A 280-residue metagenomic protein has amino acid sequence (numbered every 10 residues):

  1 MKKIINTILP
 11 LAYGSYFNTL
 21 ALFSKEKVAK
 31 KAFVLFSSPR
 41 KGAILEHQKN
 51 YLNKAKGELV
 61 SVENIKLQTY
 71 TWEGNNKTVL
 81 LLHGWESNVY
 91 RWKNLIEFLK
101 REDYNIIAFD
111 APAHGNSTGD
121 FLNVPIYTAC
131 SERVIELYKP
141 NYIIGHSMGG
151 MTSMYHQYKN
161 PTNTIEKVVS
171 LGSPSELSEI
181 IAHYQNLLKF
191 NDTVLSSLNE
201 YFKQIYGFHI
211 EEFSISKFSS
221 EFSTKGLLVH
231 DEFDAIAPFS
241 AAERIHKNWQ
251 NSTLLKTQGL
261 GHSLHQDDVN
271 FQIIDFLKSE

Functional and structural regions predicted by a protein language model:
K3-L59: An N-terminal hydrophobic leader/cap segment in hydrolases
V89, I96-T118: Conserved alpha/beta-hydrolase
F121-N141: Alpha/beta-hydrolase active-site loop
G145-S153: Gly/Ala-rich beta-loop-alpha elbow adjacent to hydrolase catalytic centers
T162-F208: Hydrolase active-site cap/lid region
E221-S223, L228-H230, D234: Short beta-strand/loop motif that positions the catalytic acidic residue of the alpha/beta-hydrolase fold
A235-A241: Conserved alpha/beta-hydrolase "acid-adjacent" motif
L260-V269: Catalytic histidine-centered segment of alpha/beta-hydrolase-like enzymes
